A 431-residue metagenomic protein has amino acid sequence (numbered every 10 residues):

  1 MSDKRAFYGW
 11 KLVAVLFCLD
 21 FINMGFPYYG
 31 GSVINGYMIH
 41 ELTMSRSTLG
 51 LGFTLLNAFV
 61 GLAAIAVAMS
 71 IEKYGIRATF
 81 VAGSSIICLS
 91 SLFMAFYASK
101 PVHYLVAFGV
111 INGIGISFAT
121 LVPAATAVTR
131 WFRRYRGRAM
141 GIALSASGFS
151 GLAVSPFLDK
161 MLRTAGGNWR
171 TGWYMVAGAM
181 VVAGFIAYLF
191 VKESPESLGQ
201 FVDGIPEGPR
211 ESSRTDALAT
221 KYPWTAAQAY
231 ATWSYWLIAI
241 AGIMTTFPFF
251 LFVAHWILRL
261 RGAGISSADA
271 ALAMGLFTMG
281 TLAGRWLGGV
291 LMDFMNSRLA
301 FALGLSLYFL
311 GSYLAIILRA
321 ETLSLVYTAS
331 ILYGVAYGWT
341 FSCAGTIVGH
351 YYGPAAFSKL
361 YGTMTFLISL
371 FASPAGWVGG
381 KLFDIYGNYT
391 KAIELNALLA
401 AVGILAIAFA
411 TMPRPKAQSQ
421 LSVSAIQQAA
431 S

Functional and structural regions predicted by a protein language model:
K11-R46, V154-S155, F252-I257: Extracytoplasmic
F21, V102-A119, L325-G338: Hydrophobic core of transmembrane alpha-helices in multi-pass small-molecule transporters, especially MFS/SLC-type
Y28-N35, A227-W286, A375: Extracytoplasmic gate region of multi-pass secondary transporters
A63-I76, G284-N296, F383-D384: Helix-to-loop junctions at the C-terminal end of transmembrane segments in multipass secondary transporters
S85-S99, L307-A320: C-terminal ends and interior cores of transmembrane alpha-helices in multi-pass membrane transporters/permeases
F108-S145, G353: Cytoplasmic helix-loop-helix junction between adjacent transmembrane helices in 12-TM secondary transporters
S147-E196: Helix-loop-helix hairpin linking two adjacent transmembrane segments in secondary transporters
P248-F249, D269, G275-T281, W286-L287 (+1 more regions): C-terminal transmembrane helical hairpin of 12-TM major facilitator-type secondary transporters
